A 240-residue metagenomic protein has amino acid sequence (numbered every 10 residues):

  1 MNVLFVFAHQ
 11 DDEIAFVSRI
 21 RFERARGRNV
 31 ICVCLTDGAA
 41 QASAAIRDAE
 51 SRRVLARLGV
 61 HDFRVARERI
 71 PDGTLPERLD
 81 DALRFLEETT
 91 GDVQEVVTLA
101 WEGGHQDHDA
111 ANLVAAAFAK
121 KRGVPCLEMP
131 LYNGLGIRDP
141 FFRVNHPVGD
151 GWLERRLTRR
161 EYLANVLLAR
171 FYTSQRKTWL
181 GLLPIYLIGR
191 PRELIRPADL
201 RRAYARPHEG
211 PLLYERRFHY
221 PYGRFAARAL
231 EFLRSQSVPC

Functional and structural regions predicted by a protein language model:
M1-L4, R26, A45, P76-C240: Metal-dependent de-N-acetylase/amidase catalytic core
N2-A44: ATP-dependent adenylation/pyrophosphate-handling site
F7, C34-T36, R69-P71, P130-Y132 (+1 more regions): Residues at the C-termini of beta-strands that transition into short coil/loop
D11, T36, S51, V65 (+3 more regions): Divalent metal-coordination and catalytic microenvironments
C32, V65-R67, C126-E128: Conserved beta-strand scaffold positions in the cores of enzyme catalytic domains, especially in NTP/NDP-utilizing
G38-F63: Glycine-rich phosphate-binding loop and adjoining beta1-alpha1-beta2 segment of Rossmann-like nucleotide-binding folds
A66-P76: Short beta->alpha junction loops
